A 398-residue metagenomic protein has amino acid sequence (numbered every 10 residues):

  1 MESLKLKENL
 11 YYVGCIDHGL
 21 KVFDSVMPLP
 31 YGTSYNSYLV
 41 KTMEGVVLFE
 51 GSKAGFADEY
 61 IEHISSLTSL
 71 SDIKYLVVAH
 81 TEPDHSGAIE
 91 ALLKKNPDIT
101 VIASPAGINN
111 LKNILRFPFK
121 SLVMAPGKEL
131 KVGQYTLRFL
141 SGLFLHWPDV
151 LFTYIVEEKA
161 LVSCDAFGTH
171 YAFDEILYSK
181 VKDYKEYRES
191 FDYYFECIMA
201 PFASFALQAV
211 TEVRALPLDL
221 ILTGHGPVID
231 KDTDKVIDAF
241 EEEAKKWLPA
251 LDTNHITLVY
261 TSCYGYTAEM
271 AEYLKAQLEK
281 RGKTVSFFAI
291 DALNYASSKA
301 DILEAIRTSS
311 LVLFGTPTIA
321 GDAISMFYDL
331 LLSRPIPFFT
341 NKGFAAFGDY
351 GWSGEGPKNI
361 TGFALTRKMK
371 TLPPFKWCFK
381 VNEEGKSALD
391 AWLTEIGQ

Functional and structural regions predicted by a protein language model:
S3-I64, F152-I155, K159-S163, I256 (+1 more regions): Conserved beta-strand hairpin/beta-sheet module of binuclear metal-dependent hydrolase folds, prominently
L4-E8, I102-V150, F205-V210: Metallo-beta-lactamase
G45-V47, Y75, Y135, K159-V162 (+3 more regions): Structural motif
F49-G51, I73-T81, V101-P105, L161-D165 (+1 more regions): Active-site neighborhood of phospho(di)ester-bond hydrolases with catalytic His/Asp-centered motifs
G55-I102: Active-site metal-binding motif and surrounding structural segment of the metallo-beta-lactamase
H146-V150, E158, A166-A200, K246-D252: Active-site-proximal loop/helix segment associated with metal-binding centers of metalloenzymes
F173, D183-A206, V210-I221, H225-V228 (+2 more regions): FMN-binding flavodoxin-like domain, especially the glycine-rich phosphate-binding loop
L222-D252: Short N-terminal or domain-adjacent regulatory/targeting segments
